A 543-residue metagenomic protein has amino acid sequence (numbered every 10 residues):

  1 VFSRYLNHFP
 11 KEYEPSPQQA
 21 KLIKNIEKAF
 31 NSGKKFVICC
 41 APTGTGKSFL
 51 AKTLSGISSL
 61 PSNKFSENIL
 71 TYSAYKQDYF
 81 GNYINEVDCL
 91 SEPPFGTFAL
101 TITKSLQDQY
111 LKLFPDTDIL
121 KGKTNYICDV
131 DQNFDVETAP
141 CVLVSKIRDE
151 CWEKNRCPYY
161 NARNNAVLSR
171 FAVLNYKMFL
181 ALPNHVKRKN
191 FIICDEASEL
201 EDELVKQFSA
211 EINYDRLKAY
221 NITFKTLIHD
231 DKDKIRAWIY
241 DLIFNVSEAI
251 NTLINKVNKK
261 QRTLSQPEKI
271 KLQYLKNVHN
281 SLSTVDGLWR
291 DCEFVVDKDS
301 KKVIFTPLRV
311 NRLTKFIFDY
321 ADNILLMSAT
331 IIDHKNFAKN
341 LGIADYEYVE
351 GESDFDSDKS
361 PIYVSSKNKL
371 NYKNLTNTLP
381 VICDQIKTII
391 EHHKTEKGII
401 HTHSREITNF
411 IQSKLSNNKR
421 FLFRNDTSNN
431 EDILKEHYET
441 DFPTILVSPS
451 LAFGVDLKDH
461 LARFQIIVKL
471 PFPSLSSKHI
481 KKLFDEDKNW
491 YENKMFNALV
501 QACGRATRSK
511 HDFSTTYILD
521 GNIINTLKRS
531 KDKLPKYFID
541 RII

Functional and structural regions predicted by a protein language model:
F2-S3, T43, S59-A172, L180 (+4 more regions): A substrate-engagement module of RecA-like helicase motors
E12-F30: N-terminal pre-P-loop "Q-motif" helix
S32-L54: Walker A/P-loop
W152-S169, S265-K369, T427-N430, E436 (+1 more regions): A contiguous, basic/glycine-rich beta-loop/short-helix subdomain that forms a polymer-engagement track
M178, K187-A219, K301: SF2 helicase catalytic motif II
K315-F316, V364-H403: Conserved interdomain hinge at the start of the Helicase C-terminal
S366-N377, T427-T526: Conserved RecA-like P-loop NTPase helicase motor core
H401-T427: Conserved helicase motor "Helicase C" RecA-like lobe of SF1/SF2 P-loop NTPases
